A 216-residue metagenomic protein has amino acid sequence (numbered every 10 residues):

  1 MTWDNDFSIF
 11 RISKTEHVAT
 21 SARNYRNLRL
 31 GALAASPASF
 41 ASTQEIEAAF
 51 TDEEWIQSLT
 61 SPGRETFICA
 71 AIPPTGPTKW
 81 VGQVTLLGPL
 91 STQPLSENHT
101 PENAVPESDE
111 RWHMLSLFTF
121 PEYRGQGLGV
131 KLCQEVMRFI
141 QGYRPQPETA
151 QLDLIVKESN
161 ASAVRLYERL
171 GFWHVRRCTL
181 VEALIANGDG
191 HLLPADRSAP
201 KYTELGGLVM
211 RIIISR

Functional and structural regions predicted by a protein language model:
M1-E16, P200-K201, V209-R216: Eukaryotic N-terminal low-complexity, Ser/Thr- and Lys/Arg-rich leader segments that predominantly function as
T20-N27, G31-E122, C133, F139-P145 (+1 more regions): Acetyl-CoA-dependent GNAT
Q83, A186-M210: Accessory recognition modules or surfaces
E107, S116, F120-K131, Q146-P147 (+2 more regions): Conserved glycine-rich acetyl-CoA-binding loop
R124, E135-I140, P145-A163, L180-L193: Conserved beta-strand-loop-alpha-helix junction that forms the acyl-donor binding cleft
E168-C178: Conserved acetyl-CoA-binding loop of GNAT-fold acetyltransferases
